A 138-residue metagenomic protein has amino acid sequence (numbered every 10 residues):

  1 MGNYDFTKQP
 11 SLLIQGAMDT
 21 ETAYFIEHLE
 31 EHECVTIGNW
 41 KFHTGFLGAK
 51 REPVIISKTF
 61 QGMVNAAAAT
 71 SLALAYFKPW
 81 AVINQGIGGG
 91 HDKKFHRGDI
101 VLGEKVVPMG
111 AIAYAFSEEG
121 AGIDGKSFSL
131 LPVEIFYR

Functional and structural regions predicted by a protein language model:
G2-F77: N-terminal short beta-loop-beta anion/metal-coordinating cradle
E21-T22, G90-D92: Short, active-site-adjacent cap segments at secondary-structure transitions
K78-I83: Proline-aspartate-enriched helix->loop->beta-strand connector
H91-R138: Mid-sequence, gly/pro-rich, charge-dense loop/helix-turn segments that line enzyme active sites
